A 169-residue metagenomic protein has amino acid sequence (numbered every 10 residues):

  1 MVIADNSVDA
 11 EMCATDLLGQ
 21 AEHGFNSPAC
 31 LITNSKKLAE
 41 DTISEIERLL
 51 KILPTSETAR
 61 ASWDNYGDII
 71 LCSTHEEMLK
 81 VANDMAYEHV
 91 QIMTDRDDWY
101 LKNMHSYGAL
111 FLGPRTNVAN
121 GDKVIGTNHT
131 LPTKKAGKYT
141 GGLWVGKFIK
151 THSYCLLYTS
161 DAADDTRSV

Functional and structural regions predicted by a protein language model:
M1-E77: ALDH superfamily catalytic-core signature
K36-A39, D97-D98, N117, T166: Alpha-helix N-cap/helix-start and coil->helix boundary motif
H75, N83-S160: C-terminal core of ALDH-fold dehydrogenases
Y158-V169: Single conserved hydrophobic/aromatic residue that forms the stacking wall/gate of nucleotide- or nucleobase-binding
